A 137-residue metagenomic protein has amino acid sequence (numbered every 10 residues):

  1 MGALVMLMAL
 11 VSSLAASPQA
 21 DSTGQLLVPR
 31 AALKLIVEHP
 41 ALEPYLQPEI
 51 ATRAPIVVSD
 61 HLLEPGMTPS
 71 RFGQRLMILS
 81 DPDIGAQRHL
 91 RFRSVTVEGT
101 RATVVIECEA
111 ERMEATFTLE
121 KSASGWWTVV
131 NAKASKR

Functional and structural regions predicted by a protein language model:
G2-S13: Bacterial N-terminal signal peptides
L4, G66, A86, E120-K121: Generic detection of intrinsically disordered/low-complexity segments and helix-coil linkers/edges
V5, S17, S124: Residue-level marker of positions within ordered structural domains that often coincide with functionally constrained
L14-E111, K133-R137: Flexible low-complexity loop/turn motifs enriched in small/helix-breaking residues
T116-R137: Short beta-strand edge/turn micro-motifs at domain boundaries
